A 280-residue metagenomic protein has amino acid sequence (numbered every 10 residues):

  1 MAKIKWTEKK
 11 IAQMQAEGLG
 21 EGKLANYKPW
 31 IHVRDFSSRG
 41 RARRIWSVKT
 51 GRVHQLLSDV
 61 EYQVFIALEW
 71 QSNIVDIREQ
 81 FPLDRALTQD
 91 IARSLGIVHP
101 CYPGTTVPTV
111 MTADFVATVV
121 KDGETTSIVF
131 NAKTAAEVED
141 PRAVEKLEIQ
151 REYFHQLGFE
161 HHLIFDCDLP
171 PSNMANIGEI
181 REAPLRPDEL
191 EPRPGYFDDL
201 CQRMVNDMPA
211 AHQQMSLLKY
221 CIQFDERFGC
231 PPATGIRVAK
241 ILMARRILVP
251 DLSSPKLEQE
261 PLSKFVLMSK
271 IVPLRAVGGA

Functional and structural regions predicted by a protein language model:
M1-A280: Electrostatic, structured charged patches in enzyme active sites and in nucleic-acid/phosphate-binding
